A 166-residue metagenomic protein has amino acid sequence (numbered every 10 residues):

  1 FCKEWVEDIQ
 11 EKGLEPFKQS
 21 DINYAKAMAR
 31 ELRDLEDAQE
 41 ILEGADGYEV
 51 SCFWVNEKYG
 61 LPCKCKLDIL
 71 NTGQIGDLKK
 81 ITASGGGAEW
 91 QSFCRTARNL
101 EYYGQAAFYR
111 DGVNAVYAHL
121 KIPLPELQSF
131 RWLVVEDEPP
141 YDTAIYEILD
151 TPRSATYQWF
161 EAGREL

Functional and structural regions predicted by a protein language model:
F1-K66: Metal-dependent nuclease catalytic cores that hydrolyze phosphodiester bonds in DNA/RNA, characterized by
G13-F17, A88-E101: Short histidine-centered catalytic/ligand-binding loop motif
R33, V55, I81-G85, D111-H119: Short regulatory "switch" loops immediately downstream of catalytic or recognition motifs within protein catalytic
D37-L42, N71-D77, N114-E126: Secondary-structure boundary elements
V50-K58, N71-G73, K80-T82, E136: Short, flexible loop/turn elements at secondary-structure junctions
L61, L70, E101: Short, contiguous, pocket-lining structural segments that sit at or immediately flank catalytic/ligand-binding sites
C65-S92: Conserved catalytic cores of phosphodiester-cleaving nucleases, focusing on short active-site segments
T96-Y103, F108-L166: Metal-dependent nuclease catalytic regions and adjoining charged, substrate-binding loops involved in nucleic-acid end
